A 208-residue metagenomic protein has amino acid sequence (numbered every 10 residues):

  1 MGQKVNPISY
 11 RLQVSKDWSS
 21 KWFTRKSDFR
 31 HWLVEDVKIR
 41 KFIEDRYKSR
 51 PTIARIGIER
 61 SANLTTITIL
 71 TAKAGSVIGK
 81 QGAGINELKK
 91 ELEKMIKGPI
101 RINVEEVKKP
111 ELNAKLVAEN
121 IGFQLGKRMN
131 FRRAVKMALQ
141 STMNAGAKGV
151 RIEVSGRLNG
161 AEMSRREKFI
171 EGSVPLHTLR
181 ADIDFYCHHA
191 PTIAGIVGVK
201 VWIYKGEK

Functional and structural regions predicted by a protein language model:
M1-K208: RNA-contacting regions in translation and RNA-metabolism proteins, encompassing KH/S1 modules where present
